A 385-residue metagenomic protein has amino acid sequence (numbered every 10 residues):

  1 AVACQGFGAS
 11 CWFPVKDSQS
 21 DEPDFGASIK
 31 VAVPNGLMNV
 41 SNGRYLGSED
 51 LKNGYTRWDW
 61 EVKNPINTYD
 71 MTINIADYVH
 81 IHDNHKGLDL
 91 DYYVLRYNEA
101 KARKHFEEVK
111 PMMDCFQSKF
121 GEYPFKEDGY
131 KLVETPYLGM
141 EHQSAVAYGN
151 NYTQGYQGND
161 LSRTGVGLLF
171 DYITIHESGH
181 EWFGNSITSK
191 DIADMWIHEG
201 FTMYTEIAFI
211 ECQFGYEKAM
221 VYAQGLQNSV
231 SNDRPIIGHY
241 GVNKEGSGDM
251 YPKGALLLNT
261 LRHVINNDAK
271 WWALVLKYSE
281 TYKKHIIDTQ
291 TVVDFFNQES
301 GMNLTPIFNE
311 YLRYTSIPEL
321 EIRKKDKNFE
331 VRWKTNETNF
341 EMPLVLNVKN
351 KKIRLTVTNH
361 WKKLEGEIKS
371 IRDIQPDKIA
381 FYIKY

Functional and structural regions predicted by a protein language model:
A1-D77, K378-I383: Extended, low-hydrophobicity, Ser/Thr/Pro/Gly-biased non-transmembrane segments
S10-S20, N98-K104, D191-I192, G241-G248 (+1 more regions): Active-site rim elements
P14-P34, Q290, D294, E330-N347: Surface-exposed beta-strand/loop patches in extracellular or lumenal glycoproteins
S28, K104-P111, C115, G165 (+11 more regions): Extracytoplasmic/secreted proteins, especially bacterial periplasmic and envelope-associated proteins
I29, T56-D59, D77-E181, N185-D194 (+2 more regions): Juxtacatalytic substrate-recognition/specificity segment
V40, L304-T305, E321-P376: Beta-strand-rich binding/interaction modules
K63, M195, E199-L257, V264 (+1 more regions): Acidic/His/Gly-enriched intrinsically disordered linker/tail segments that often contain short helix/coil "MoRF-like"
P124, S247-F329: Amphipathic alpha-helical substructures
